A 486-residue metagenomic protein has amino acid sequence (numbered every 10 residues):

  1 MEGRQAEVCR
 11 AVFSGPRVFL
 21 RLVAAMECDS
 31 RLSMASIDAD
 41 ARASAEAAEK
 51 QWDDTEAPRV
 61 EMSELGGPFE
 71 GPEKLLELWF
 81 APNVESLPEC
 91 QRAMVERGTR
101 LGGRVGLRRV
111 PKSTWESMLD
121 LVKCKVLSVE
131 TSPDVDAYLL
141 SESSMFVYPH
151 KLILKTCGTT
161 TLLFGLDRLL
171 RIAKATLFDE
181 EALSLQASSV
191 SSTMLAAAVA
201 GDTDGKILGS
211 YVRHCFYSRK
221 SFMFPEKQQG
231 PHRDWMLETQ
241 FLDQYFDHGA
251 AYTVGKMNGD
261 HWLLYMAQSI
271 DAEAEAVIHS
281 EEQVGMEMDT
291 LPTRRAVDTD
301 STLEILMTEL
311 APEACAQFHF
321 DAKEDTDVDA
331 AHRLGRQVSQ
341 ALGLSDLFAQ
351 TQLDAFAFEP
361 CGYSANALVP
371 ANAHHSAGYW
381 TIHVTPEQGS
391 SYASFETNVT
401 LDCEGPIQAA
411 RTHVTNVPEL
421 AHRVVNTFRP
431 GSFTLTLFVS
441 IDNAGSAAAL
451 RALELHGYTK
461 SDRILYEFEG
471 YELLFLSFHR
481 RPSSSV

Functional and structural regions predicted by a protein language model:
C9, F13-G15, F19-V23, E27-V486: Polybasic/polar functional segments that serve as interface/processing modules
